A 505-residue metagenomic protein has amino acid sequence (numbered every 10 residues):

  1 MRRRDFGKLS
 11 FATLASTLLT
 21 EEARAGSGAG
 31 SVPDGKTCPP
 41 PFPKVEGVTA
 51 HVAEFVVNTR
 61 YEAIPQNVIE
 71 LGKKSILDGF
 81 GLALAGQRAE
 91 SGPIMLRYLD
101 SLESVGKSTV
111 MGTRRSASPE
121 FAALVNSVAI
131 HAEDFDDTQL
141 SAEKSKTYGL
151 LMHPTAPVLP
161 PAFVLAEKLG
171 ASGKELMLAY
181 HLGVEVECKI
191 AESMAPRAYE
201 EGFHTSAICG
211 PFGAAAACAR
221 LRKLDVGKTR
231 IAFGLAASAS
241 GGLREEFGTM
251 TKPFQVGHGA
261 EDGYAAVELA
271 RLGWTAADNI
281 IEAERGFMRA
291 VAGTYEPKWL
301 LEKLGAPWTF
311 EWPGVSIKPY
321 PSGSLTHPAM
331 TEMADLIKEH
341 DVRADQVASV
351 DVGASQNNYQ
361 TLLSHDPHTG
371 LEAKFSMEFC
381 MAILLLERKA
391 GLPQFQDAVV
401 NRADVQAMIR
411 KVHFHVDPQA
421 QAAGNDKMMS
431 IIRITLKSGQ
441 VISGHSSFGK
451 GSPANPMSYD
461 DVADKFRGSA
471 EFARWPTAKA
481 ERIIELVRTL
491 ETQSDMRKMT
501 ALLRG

Functional and structural regions predicted by a protein language model:
M1-L14: N-terminal secretory signal peptides and thylakoid transit peptides that target proteins across membranes
L9, G26-P313, M496, L502-G505: N-terminal core-entry segment
L9-S10, I432, V462-A463, S469 (+1 more regions): Conserved acidic/glycine
A12, V256, A265-A276, G293 (+9 more regions): Short, well-ordered loop/turn and helix-capping segments at boundaries between secondary-structure elements and domains
L19-E22: C-terminal segment of classical bacterial N-terminal signal peptides
Q66-N67, E90-G92, W274-E282, E339-V350 (+3 more regions): Flexible, glycine/charged-enriched surface loops at secondary-structure junctions
W312-P321, L325: Glycine-rich phosphate/diphosphate-binding loops and the adjacent beta-loop-alpha structural elements that coordinate
G323-R474: Intrinsically disordered, low-complexity Ser/Thr/Pro/Gly-rich interaction regions that scaffold/cooperate
